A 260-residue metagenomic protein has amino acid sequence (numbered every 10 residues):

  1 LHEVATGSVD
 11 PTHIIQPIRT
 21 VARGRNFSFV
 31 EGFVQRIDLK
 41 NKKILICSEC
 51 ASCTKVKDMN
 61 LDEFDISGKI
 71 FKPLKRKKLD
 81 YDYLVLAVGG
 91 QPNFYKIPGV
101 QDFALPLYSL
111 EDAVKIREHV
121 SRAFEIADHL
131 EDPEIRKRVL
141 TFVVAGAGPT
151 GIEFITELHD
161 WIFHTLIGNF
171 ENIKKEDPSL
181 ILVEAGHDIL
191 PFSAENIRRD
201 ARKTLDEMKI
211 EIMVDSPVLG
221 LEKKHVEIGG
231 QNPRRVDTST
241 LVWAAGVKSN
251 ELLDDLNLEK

Functional and structural regions predicted by a protein language model:
L1-D82, S193-E211: N-terminal Rossmann-like dinucleotide/flavin-binding domain of flavoprotein oxidoreductases that bind FAD/FMN
L1-R36, F142-V143, P149-S193, V242: Beta1-alpha1 glycine-rich phosphate/pyrophosphate-binding loop at the start of Rossmann-like nucleotide-binding domains
N26-S28, F103, S179, E211 (+1 more regions): Conserved beta-strand segments of alpha/beta enzyme cores
G32-Q35, D215-L219, K223, G230-N232: Conserved SAM/SAH-binding loop
C47, A87-V88, S216, A244-A245: Short, well-ordered coil/turn residues at beta-beta hairpins and beta-strand->alpha-helix junctions within
K57-I70, A127-R138, W161-S179: Short mixed-charge
M59-E63, I70-K75, L84, P92-D112 (+1 more regions): Glycine-rich beta-alpha-beta "Rossmann" dinucleotide-binding loop(s) and their flanking helix/strand
L86-T150, L158-H164: Glycine-rich dinucleotide-binding loop and its adjacent helix/turn
